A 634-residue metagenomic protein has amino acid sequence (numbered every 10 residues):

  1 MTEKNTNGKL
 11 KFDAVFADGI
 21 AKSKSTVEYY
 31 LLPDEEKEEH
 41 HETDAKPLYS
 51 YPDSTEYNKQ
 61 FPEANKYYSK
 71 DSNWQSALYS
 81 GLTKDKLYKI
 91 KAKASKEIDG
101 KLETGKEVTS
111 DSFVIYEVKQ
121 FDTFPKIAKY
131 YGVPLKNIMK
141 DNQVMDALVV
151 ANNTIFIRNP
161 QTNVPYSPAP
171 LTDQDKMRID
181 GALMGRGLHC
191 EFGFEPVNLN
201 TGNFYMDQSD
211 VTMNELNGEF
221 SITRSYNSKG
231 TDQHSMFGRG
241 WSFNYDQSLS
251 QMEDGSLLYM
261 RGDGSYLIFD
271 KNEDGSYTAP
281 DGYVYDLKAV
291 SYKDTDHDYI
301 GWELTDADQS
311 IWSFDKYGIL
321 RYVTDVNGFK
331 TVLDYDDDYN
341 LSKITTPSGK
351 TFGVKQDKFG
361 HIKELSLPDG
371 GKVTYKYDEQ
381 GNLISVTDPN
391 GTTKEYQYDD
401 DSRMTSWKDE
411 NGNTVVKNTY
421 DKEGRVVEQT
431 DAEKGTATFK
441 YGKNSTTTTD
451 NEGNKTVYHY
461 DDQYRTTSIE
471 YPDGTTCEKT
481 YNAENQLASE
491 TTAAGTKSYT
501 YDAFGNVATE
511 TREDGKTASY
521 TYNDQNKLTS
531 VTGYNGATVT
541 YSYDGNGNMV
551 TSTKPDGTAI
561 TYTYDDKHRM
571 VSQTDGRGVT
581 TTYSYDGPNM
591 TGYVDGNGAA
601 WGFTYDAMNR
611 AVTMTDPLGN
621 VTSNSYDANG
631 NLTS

Functional and structural regions predicted by a protein language model:
M1-N7: Short, compositionally biased P/S/T/A/G/V-rich stretches that sit at domain boundaries
F16-D44: Solvent-exposed loop/turn segments flanking beta-strands in beta-repeat/beta-sandwich domains
E56-A77: Aromatic sugar-binding surface patches on proteins that engage polysaccharides or sugar-phosphate polymers
L78-L87: Surface-exposed, short loops/turns at beta-strand junctions within beta-sandwich domains
D111-P134: Primarily a LysM-type cell-wall glycan-binding module
K119, N153-M236: Intrinsically disordered, low-complexity segments enriched in small residues
I222, S228-S634: Extended charged/polar low-complexity repeat regions
